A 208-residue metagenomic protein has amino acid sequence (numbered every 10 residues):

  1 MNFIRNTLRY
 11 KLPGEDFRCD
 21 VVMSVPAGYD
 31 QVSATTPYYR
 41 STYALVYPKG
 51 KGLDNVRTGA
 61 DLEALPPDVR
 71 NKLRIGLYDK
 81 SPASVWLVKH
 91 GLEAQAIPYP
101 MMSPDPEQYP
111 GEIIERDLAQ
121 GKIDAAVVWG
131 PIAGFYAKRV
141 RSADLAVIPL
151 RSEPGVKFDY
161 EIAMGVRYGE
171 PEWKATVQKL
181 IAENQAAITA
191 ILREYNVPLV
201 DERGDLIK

Functional and structural regions predicted by a protein language model:
M1-Q31, P104-Q108, E194-Y195: Extracytoplasmic small-molecule ligand-binding "clamshell" domains of the periplasmic binding protein/Venus flytrap
N2-I4, P26-Q31, K51-L53, K80-V85 (+3 more regions): Solvent-exposed loop/turn segments at secondary-structure junctions within structured extracellular/periplasmic domains
T7-G14, D117-A119, W129, V177: Hydrophobic residues within well-ordered alpha-helices
L12-P13, G59, E63-V69, Y78-Y109 (+3 more regions): Ligand-binding cleft/hinge of the Venus flytrap
G14-S24, D124-W129, G134, D144-A146: Paired acidic/hydrophobic, glycine-rich loop segments that form the ligand-binding mouth/hinge of periplasmic-binding
P26-V85: A conserved helix-loop-strand patch within extracytoplasmic ligand-binding domains of the periplasmic binding
R40-Y47, G52-L53, K138-I181, P198-K208: Periplasmic-binding protein-like
Y78-Q95, Q178-K208: Ligand-binding clefts/hinges and TM-proximal coupling segments of bilobed small-molecule sensing domains
